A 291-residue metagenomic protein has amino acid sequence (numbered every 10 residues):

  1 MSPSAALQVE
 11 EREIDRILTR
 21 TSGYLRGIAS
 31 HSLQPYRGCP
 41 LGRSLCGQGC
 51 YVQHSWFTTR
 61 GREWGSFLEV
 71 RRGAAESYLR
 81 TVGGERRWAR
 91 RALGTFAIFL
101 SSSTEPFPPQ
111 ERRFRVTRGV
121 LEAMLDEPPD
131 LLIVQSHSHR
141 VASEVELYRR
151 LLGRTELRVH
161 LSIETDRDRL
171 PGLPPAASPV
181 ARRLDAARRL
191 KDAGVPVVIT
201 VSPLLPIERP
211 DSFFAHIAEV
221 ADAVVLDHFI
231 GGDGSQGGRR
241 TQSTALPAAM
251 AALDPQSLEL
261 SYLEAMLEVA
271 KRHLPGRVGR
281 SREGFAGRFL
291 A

Functional and structural regions predicted by a protein language model:
M1-E13, T19, R209-A291: Auxiliary Fe-S-binding modules of radical SAM enzymes
S2-L41, G47-R158, D166-D168, V180: Conserved Radical SAM active-site core
I98, L132-V134, L157-L161, V197-V201 (+2 more regions): Hydrophobic faces of well-ordered beta-strands that scaffold small-molecule active sites in alpha/beta enzyme cores
S103-E105, H137-H139, S162-D166, S202-L204 (+2 more regions): Active-site beta-loop-alpha junctions enriched in small/polar residues
V116-V120, E144-L147, P179-A187, F213-V220 (+1 more regions): A general structural detector for well-ordered alpha-helical segments in enzyme core domains, enriched
A123-D130, D185-V197, L260-R280: A structural motif corresponding to the C-terminal end of an alpha-helix and its immediate exit/capping segment
G153-L157, A193-G194, A218-V224: Glycine-enriched alpha-helix->loop->beta-strand junction motifs that scaffold or abut catalytic
A176, A186-R209: Conserved strand-turn element in the central/C-terminal portion of the radical SAM core barrel that lines
